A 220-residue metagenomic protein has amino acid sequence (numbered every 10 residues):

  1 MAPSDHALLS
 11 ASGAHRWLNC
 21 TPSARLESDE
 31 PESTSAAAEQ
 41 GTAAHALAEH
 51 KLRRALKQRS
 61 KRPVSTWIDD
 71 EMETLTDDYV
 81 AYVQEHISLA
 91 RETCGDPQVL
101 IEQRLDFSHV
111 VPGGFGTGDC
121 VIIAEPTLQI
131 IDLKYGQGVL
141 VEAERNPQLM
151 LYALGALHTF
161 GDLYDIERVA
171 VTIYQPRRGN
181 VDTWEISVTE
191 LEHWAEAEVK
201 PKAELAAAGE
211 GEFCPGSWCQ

Functional and structural regions predicted by a protein language model:
M1-L128: Metal-dependent nuclease catalytic cores that hydrolyze phosphodiester bonds in DNA/RNA, characterized by
C20-A24, L205-Q220: Cysteine-cluster motifs in flexible loop/terminal segments that predominantly coordinate metals
E39, G95-G209: Mg2+/Mn2+-dependent nuclease catalytic core
R54-R62, G161-Y164, A206-P215: Surface-exposed helix-capping loop/turn segments at secondary-structure junctions
